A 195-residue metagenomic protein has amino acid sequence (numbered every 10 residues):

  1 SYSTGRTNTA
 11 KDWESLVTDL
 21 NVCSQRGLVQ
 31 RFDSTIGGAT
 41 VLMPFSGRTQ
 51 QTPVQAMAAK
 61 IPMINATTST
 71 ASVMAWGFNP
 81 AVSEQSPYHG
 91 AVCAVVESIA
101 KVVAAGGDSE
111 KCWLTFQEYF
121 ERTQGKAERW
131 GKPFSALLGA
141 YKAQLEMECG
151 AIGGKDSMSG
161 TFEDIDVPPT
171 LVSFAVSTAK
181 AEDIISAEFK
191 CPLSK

Functional and structural regions predicted by a protein language model:
S1-K195: Glycine/proline-enriched, intrinsically flexible loops and inter-domain linkers
